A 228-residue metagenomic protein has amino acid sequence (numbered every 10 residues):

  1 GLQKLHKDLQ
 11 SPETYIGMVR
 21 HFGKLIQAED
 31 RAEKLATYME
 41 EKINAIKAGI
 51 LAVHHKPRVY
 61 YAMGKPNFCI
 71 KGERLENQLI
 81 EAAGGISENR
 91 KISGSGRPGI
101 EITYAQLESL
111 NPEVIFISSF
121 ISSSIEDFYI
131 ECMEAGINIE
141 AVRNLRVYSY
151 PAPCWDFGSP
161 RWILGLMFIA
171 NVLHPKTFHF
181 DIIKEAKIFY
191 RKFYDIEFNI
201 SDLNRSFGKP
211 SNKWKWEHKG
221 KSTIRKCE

Functional and structural regions predicted by a protein language model:
G1-E228: N-terminal ligand-binding lobe of clamshell/alpha-beta domains
